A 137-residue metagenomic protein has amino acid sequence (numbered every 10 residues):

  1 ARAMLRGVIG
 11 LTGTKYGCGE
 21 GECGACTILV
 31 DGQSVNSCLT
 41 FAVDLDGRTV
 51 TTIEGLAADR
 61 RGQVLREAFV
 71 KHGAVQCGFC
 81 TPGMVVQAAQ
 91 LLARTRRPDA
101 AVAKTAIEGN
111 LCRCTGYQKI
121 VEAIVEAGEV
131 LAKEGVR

Functional and structural regions predicted by a protein language model:
R2-R137: Signature of N-terminal electron-transfer/Fe-S-associated modules in redox systems
